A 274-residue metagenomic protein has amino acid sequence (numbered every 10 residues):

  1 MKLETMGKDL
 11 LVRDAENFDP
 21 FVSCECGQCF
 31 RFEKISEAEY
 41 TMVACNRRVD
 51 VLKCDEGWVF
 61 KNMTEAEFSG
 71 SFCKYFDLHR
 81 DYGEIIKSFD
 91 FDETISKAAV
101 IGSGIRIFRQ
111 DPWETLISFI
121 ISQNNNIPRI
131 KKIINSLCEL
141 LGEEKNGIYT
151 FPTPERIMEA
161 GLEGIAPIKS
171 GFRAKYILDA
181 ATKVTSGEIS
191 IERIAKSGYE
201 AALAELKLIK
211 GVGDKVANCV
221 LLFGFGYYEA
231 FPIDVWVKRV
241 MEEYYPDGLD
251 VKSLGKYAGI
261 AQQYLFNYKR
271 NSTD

Functional and structural regions predicted by a protein language model:
M1-D274: HhH-family (HhH-GPD) DNA N-glycosylase catalytic core used in base-excision repair
